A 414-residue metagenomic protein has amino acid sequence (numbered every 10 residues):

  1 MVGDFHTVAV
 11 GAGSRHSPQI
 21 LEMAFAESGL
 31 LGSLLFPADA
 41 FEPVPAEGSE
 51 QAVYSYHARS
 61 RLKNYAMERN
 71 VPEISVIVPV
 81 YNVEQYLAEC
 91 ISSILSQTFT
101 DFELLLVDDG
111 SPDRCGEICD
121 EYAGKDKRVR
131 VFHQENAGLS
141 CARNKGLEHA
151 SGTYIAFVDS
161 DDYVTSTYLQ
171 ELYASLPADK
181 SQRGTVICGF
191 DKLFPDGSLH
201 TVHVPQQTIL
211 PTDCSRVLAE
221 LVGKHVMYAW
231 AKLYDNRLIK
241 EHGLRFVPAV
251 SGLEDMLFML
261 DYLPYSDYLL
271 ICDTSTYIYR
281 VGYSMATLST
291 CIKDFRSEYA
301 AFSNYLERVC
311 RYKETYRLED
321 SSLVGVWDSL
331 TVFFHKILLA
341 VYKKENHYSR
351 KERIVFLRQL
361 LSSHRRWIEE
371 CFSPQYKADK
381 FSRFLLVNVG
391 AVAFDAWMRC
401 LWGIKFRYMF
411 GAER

Functional and structural regions predicted by a protein language model:
M67, K343-R414: Membrane-interface aromatic/basic loop that binds lipid-linked glycans or pyrophosphate carriers, typified by
P72-S75, E103, L257: Cell-envelope/extracellular polymer assembly enzymes that use nucleotide-activated donors
N82-S96: Short, well-formed alpha-helical segments that are part of the catalytic scaffolds of diverse glycosyltransferases
S93, D108-E117, D159: A conserved acidic beta->alpha catalytic loop
D101-G110, R130-E135, S160: Short beta-strand/loop segment that forms part of the nucleotide-sugar
Q134-A150: Glycine-rich, basic loop-to-helix element that forms the pyrophosphate-binding segment of sugar-nucleotide handling
L139, S160-C272, Y277-R296, R317: Donor-binding/catalytic cores of nucleotide-activated saccharide and glycerol-phosphate transferases/polymerases
I155: Short aromatic/hydrophobic "clamp" motif used to bind/position activated sugar donors
